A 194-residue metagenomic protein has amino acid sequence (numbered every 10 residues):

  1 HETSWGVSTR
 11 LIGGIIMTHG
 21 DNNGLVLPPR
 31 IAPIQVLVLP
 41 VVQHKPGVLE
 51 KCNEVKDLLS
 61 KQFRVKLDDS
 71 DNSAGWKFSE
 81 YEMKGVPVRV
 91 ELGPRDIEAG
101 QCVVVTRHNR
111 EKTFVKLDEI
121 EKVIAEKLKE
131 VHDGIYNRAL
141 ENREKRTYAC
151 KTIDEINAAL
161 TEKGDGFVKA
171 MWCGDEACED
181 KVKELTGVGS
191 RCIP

Functional and structural regions predicted by a protein language model:
H1-P194: NTP/phosphate- and nucleic-acid-binding module
